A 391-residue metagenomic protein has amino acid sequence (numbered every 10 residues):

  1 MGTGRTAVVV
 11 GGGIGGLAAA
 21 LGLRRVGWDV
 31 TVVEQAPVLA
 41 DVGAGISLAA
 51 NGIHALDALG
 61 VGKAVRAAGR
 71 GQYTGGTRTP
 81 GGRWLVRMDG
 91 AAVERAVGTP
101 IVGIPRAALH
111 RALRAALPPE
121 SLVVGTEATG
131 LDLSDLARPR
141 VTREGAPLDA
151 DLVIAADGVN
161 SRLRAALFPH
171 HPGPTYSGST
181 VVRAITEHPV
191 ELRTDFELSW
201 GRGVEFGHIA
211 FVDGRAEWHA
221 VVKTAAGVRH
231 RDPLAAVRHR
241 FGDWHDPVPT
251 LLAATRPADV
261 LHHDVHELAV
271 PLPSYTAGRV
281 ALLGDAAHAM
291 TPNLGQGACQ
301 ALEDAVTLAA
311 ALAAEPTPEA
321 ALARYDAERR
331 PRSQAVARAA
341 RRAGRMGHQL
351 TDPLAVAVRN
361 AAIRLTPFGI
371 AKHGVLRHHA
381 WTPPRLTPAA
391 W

Functional and structural regions predicted by a protein language model:
G2-A7, A49-F168, P172-I185, K223-R240 (+1 more regions): Conserved N-terminal helical subregion
G2-R5, A67, G82, T250 (+2 more regions): C-terminal helical "tail/cap" subdomain of flavin- and related membrane-associated enzymes
G12-P37, I154-A155, V182, P257-H348: Conserved mid-domain beta->alpha element of the FAD-binding
W28, V61, D246: Short phosphate-binding/catalytic loops that engage adenosine nucleotides
Q35-V38, G45, G69: Residues in the short beta-alpha loop(s) of Rossmann-like NAD(P)-binding domains
L133-L136, I209-D213: Short beta-strand micro-motifs enriched in acidic
G178-I209: Flavin-dependent oxidoreductases
H188, R202-V204, V212, V221-L294 (+1 more regions): FAD/FMN-dependent oxidoreductases across multiple families
